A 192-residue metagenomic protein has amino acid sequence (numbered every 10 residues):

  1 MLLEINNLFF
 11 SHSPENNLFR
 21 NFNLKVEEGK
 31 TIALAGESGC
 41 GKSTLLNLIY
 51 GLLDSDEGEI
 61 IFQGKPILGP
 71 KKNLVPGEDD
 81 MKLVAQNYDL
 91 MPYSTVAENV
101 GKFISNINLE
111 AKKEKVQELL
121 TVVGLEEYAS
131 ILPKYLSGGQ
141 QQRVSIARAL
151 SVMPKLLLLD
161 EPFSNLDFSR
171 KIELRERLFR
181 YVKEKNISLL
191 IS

Functional and structural regions predicted by a protein language model:
Y50: Helix-to-loop junction immediately C-terminal to a conserved catalytic motif
G58-G69: Conserved ABC transporter NBD signature motif
I67-K82, N106: ABC ATPase NBD coupling module
E110-Y128, F179-R180: Conserved ABC ATPase "signature" region
L132-L136, Q140: Conserved ABC ATPase signature
S151-K155: A short, proline-enriched helix->beta-strand linker immediately N-terminal to the Walker B motif in ABC-type P-loop
L157-E161: Catalytic Walker B motif of ABC-type/P-loop ATPase nucleotide-binding domains
